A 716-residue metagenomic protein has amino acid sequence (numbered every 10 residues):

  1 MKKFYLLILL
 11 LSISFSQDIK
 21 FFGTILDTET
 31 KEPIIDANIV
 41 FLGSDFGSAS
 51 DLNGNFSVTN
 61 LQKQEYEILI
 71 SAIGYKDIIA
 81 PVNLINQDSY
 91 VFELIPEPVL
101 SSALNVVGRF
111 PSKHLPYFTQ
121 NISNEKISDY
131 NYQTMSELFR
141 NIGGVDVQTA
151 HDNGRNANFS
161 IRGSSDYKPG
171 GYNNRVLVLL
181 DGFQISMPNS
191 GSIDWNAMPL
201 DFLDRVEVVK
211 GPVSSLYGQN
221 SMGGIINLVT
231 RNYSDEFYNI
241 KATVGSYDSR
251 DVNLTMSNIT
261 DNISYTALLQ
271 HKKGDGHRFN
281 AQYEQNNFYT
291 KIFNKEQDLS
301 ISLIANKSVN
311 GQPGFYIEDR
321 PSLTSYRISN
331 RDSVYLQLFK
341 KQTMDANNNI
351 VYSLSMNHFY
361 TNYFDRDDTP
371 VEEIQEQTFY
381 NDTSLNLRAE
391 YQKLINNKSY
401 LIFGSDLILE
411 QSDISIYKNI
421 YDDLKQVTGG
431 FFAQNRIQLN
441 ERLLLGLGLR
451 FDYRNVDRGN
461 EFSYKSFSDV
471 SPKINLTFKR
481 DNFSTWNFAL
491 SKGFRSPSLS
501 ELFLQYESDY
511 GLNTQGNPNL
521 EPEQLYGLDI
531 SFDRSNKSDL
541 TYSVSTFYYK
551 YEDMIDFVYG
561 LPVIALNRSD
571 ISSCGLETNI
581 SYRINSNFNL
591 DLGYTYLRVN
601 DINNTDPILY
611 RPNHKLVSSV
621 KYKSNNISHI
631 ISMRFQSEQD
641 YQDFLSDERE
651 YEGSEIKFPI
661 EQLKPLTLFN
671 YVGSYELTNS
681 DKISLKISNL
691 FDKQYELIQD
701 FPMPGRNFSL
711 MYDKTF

Functional and structural regions predicted by a protein language model:
L26, V40, S71-Y75, I85-S128: Short, acidic, small-residue-rich periplasmic hinge/interaction motif at the N-terminus of Gram-negative outer-membrane
S44-N55: Short, acidic Ser/Thr/Gly-rich low-complexity loop/linker segments typical of extracellular and cell-surface proteins
S136, R140-F183, M187: Extracytoplasmic beta-strand/coil segments of soluble accessory domains associated with Gram-negative outer-membrane
R175-V176, F183-K210, L228-R231: Short acidic/polar hinge/loop motifs at secondary-structure boundaries that mediate gating or recognition
P212, I225, T230-N258, L269 (+2 more regions): Short strand-turn segments of transmembrane beta-barrel domains in outer membranes, especially the first one or two
G274-Y289, K295, L299-I350, L354-S384 (+2 more regions): Flexible loop and strand-edge segments within Gram-negative outer membrane beta-barrel domains
E318-T343, Y380, Y464-K465, S471 (+7 more regions): Outer-membrane beta-barrel signature, preferentially recognizing the C-terminal barrel domain of Gram-negative
N440-E441, S543-Y551, N567-S646, N679-K682 (+1 more regions): Gram-negative outer-membrane beta-barrel transporters
